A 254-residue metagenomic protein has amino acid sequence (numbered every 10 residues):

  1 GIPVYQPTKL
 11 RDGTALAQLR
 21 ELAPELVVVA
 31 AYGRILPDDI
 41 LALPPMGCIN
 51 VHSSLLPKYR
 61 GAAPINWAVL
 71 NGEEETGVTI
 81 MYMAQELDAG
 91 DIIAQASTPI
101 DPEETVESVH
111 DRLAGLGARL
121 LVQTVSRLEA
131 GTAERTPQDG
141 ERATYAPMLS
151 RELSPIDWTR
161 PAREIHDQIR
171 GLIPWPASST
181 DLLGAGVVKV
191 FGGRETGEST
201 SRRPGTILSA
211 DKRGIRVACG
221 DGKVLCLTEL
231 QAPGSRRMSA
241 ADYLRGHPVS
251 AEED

Functional and structural regions predicted by a protein language model:
G1-P174, S209-R213, G222-K223, Q231-G234 (+2 more regions): One-carbon transfer enzymes
T79, S179-D181, G214-A218: Residue-level detector of beta-strand face positions
P137-Q138, S179-G184: Short coil/turn segments at secondary-structure boundaries
S154, P176-S178, G186: Structural beta-strand/beta-sheet cores of well-ordered domains, especially the beta-sheet scaffolds that support
L182-G197, L225-Q231: A short acidic-to-branched-hydrophobic micro-motif
R194-L225, D242: Low-complexity, glycine/alanine/valine/leucine- and proline-rich hydrophobic stretches
